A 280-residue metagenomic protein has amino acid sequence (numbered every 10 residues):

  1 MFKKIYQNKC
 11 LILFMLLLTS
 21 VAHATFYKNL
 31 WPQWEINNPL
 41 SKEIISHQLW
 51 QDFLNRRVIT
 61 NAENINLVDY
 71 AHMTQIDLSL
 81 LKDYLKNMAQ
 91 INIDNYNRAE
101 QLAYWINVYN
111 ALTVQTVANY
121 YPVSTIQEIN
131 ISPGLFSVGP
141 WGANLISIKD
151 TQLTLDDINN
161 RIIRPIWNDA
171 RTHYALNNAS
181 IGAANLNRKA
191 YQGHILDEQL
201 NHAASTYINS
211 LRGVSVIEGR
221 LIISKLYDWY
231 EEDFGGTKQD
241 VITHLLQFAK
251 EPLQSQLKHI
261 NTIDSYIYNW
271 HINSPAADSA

Functional and structural regions predicted by a protein language model:
F2-L11: Bacterial N-terminal signal peptides that target proteins for export
K3, H23-A24: Solvent-exposed, well-ordered amphipathic alpha-helical segments that flank/support binding or catalytic loops
L11-S20: Bacterial N-terminal signal peptides
T25-A280: Interaction/scaffold regions that mediate signaling and macromolecular assembly across diverse proteins
